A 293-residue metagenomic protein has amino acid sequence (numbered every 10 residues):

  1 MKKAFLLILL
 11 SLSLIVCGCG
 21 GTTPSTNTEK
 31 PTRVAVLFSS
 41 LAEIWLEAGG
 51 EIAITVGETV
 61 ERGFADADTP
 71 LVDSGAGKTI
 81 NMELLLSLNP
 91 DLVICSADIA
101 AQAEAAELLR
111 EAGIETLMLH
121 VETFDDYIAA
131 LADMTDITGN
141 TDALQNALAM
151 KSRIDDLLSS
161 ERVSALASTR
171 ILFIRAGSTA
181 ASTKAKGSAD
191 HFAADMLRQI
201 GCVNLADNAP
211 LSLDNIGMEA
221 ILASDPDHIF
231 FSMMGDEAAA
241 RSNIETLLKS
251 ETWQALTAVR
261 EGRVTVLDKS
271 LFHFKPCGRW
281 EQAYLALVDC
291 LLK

Functional and structural regions predicted by a protein language model:
M1-L10: Positively charged n-region of N-terminal signal peptides that target proteins for export
I15-G18: C-terminal motif of bacterial Sec signal peptides marking the signal peptidase cleavage site
G20-T23: Bacterial signal peptide processing site
T32-A48, T141-I200: Basic- and aromatic-lined ligand-binding clefts that recognize polyanionic substrates
T32-R33, D126-T138, Q145-L148, S159-E161 (+1 more regions): Structured C-terminal subdomain patch of bacterial secreted/periplasmic proteins
L37-L88, L92-I99, L205: A short, structured surface patch at a secondary-structure boundary
T59-F64, T183-D214: Alpha-helical, coiled-coil/dimerization segments enriched in small aliphatic residues
M82-C95, I114, M218-F231: Proline-aspartate-enriched helix->loop->beta-strand connector
